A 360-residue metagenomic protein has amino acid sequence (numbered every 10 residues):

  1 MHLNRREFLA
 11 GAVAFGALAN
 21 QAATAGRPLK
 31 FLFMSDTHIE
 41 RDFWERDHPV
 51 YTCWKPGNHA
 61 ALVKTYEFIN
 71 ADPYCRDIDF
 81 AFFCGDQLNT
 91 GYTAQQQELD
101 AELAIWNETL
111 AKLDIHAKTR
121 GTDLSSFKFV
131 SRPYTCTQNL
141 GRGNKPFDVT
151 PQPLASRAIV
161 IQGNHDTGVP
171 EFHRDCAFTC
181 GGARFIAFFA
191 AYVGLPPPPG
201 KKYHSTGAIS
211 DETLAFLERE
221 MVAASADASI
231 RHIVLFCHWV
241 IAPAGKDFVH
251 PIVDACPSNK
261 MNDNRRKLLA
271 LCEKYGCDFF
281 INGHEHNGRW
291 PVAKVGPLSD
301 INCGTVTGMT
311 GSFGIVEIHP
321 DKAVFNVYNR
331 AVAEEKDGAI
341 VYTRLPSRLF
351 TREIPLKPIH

Functional and structural regions predicted by a protein language model:
M1-F15: N-terminal secretory signal peptides and thylakoid transit peptides that target proteins across membranes
G16-G26: Bacterial Sec-dependent signal peptides at the C-terminal "C-region" and cleavage site
T24-D100: N-terminal active-site segment of His-dependent metallophosphoesterases
G26-L32, A177-A187, A293-S299: Beta-strand-turn-beta hairpins that frame and shape the catalytic cleft of phosphate-ester-processing enzymes
E40-F43, N89-Y92, H165-P170, V193-P196 (+3 more regions): Active-site environment of divalent metal-dependent phosphoester hydrolases
E67-F80, S125-V130, T150-R157, I186 (+2 more regions): His/acidic metal-ligating clusters that form di-metal
G85-A111, R132-D148, T167-H173, D247 (+1 more regions): Metal-dependent catalytic neighborhoods of phosphoester/phosphodiester hydrolases
G288-H360: Binuclear metal-dependent phosphoesterase catalytic core
